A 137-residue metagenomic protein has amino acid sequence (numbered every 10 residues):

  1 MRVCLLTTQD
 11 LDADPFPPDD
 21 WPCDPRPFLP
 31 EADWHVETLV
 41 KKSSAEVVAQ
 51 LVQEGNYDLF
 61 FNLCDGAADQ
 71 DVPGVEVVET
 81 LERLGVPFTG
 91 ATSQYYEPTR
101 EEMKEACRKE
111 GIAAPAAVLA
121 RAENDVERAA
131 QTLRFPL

Functional and structural regions predicted by a protein language model:
M1-T89, S93, E97-P98, E102 (+1 more regions): ATP-binding N-terminal substructure of ATP-dependent carboxylate-amine bond-forming enzymes
P30, G111-A113, Q131: Short, structurally constrained coil/turn elements that cap an alpha-helix or connect an alpha-helix to the following
L59, P87, A113-A116, P136: Proline-centered loop/turn at the N-terminus of a beta-strand
T99-V118: Short, glycine-/small-residue-rich phosphate/pyrophosphate-handling segment
C107-R108, T132-L137: ATP-grasp fold ATP-binding core
